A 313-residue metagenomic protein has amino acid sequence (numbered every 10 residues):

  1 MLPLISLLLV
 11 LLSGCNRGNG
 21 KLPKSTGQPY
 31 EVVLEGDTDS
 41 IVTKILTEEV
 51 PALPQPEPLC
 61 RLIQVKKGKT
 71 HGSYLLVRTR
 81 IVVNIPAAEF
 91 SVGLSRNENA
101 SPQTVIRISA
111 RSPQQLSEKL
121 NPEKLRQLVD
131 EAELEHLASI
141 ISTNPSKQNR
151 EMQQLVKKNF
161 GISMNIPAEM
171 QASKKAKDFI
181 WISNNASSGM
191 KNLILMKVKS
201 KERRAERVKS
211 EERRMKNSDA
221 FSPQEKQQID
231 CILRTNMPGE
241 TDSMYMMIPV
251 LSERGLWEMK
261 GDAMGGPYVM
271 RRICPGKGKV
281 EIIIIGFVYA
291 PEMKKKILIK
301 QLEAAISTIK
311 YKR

Functional and structural regions predicted by a protein language model:
M1-L7: Sec-dependent signal peptide recognition, specifically the positively charged N-region followed immediately by
L11-G14: C-terminal motif of bacterial Sec signal peptides marking the signal peptidase cleavage site
N16-L22: Bacterial lipoprotein signal-peptidase II cleavage site
G18, V33-D37, P167-Q228, K260-G261: Secretory pathway targeting signatures of secreted, lumenal, and periplasmic proteins
L22-P29, T38-S40, E48-C60, N144-K174 (+1 more regions): N-terminal "mature-domain start" segment
S25-V129: Long, folded non-catalytic interaction modules
G68-Q115, D219-K279, M293, S307: Signature of long, low-cysteine stretches enriched in small and polar/charged residues
L116-T143, M170, V280-R313: Surface-exposed amphipathic alpha-helical segments
